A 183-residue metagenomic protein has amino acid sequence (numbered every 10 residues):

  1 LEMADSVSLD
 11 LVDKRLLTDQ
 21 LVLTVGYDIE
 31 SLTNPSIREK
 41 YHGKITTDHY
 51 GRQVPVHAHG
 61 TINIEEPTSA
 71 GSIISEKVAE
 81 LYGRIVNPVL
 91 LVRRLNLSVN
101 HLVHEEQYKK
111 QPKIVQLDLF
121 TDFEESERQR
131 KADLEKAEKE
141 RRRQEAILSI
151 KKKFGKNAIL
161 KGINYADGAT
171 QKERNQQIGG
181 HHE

Functional and structural regions predicted by a protein language model:
L1-E183: Basic, low-complexity intrinsically disordered segments
